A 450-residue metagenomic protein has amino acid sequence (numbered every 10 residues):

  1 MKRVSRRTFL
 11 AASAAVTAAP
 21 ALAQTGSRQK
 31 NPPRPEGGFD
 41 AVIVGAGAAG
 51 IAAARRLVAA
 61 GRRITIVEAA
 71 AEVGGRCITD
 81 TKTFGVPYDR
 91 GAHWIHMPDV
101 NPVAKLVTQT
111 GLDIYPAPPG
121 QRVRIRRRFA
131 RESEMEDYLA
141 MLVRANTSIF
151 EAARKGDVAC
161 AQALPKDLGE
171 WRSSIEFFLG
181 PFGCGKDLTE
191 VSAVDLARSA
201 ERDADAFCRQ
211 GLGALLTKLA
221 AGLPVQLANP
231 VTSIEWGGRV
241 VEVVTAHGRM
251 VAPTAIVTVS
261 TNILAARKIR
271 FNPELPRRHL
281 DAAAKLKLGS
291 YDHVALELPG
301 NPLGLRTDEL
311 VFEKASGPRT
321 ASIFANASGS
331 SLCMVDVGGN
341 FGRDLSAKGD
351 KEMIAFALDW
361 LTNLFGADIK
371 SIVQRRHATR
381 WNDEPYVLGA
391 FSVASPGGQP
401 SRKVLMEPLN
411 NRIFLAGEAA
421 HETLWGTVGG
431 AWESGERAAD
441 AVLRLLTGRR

Functional and structural regions predicted by a protein language model:
K2-R450: FAD-dinucleotide binding site
